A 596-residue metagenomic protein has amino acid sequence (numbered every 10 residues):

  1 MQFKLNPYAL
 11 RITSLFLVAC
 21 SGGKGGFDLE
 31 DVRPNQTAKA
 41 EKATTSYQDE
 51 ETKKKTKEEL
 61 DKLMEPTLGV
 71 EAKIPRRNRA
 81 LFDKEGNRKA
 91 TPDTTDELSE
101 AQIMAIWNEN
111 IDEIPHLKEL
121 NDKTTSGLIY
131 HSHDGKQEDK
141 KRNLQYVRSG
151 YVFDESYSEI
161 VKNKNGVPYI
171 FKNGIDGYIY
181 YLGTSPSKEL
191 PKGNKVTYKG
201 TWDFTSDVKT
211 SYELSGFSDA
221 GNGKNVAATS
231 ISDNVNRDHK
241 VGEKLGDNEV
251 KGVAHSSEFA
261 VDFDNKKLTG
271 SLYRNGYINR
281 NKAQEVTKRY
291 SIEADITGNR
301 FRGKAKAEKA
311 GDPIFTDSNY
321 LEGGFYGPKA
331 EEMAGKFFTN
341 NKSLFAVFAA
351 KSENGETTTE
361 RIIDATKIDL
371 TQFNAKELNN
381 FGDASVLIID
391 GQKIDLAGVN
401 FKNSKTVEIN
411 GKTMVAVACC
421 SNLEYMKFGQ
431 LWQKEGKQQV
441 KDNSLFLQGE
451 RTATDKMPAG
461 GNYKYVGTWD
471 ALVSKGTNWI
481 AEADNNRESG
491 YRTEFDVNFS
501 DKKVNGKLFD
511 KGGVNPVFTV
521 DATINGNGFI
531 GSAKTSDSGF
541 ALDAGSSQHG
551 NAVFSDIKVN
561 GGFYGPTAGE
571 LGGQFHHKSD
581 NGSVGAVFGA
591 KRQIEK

Functional and structural regions predicted by a protein language model:
Q2-A9, S14, C20-K596: Mature soluble binding/inhibitory domains
